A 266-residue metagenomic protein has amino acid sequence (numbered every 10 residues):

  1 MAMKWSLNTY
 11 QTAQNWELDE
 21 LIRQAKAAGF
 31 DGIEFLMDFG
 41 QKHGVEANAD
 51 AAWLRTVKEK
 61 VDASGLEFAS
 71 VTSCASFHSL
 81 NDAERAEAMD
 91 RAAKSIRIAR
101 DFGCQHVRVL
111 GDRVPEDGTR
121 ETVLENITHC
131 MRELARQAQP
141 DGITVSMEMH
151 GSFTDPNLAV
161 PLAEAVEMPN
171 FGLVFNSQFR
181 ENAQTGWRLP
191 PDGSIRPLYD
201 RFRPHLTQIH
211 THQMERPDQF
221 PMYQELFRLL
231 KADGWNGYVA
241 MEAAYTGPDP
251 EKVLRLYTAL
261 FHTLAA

Functional and structural regions predicted by a protein language model:
M3-E17, A75-M89, D117-V123, W187 (+1 more regions): Active-site mouth loops of central-metabolism enzymes
L7, A25, I33, V61 (+7 more regions): Conserved, mostly hydrophobic/aromatic
Y10, G32, V71, H129-R228: Acidic/histidine-rich catalytic cores of soluble enzymes
Q14-A25, E84-R97, L189-D200, M222-L226: Short, acidic/polar
D19-D38, G103: Catalytic domains of carbohydrate-active enzymes, especially glycoside hydrolases
F30, L66, A99, C104 (+2 more regions): A structural motif
R55-E67, F77-F175, R180: Active-site acidic/histidine proton-transfer and metal-coordination neighborhood in alpha/beta enzyme cores
D249-A266: C-terminal helical cap(s) of enzyme catalytic domains, especially alpha/beta-barrels
